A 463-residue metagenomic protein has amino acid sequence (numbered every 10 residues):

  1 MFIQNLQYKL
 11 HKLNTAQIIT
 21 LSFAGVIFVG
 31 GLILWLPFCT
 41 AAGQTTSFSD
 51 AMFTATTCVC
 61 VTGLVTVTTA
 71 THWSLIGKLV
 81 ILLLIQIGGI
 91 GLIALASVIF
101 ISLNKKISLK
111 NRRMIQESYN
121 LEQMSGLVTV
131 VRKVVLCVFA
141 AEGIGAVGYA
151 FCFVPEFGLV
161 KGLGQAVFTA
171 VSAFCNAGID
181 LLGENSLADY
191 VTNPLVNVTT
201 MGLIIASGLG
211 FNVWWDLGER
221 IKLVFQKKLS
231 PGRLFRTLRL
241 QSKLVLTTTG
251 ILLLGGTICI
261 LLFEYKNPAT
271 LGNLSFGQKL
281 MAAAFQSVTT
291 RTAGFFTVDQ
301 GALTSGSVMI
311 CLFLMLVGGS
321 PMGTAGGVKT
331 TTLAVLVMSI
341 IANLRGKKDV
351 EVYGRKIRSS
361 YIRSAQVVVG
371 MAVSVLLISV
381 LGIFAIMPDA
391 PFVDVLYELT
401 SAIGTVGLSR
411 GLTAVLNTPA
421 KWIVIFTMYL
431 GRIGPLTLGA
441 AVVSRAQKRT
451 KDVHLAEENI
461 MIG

Functional and structural regions predicted by a protein language model:
M1-G463: Membrane-proximal intracellular helices of multi-pass ion channels
